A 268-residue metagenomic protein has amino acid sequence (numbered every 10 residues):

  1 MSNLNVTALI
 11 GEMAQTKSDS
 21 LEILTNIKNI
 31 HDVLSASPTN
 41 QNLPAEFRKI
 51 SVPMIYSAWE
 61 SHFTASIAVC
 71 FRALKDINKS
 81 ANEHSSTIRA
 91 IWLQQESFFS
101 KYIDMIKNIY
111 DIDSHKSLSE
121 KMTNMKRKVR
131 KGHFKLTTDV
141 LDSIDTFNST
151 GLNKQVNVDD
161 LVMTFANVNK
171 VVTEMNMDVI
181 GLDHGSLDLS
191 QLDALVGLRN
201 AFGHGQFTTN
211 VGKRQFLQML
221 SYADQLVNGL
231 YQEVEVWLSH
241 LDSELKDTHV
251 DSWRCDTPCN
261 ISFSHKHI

Functional and structural regions predicted by a protein language model:
M1-P53, A65-I91: Charged alpha-helical initiation segments
S2-N29, V156-I268: Polyanionic, low-complexity intrinsically disordered segments
L24, I55-Y56, H133, Q206: Enrichment for repetitive, rod-forming helical segments
D32-V33, D104-N124, N228-Y231, K246-T257: Hydrophobic transmembrane alpha-helix bundles
V52, S57-S61, L230: Extended alpha-helical coiled-coil scaffold domains characteristic of the BAR superfamily
I55, I67-G181: Helix-loop junctions and short alpha-helical segments
W59-S66, C70, L74, Q206 (+1 more regions): A generic secondary-structure signal for well-formed alpha-helical elements
T64-I67, S100, K107, L238 (+2 more regions): Amphipathic alpha-helical interaction segments
